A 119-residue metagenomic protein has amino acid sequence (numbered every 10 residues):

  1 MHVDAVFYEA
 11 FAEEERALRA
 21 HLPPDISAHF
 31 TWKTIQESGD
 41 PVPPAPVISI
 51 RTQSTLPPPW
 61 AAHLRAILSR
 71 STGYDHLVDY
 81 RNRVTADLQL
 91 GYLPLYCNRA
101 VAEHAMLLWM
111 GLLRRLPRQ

Functional and structural regions predicted by a protein language model:
M1-A45: N-terminal glycine-/charge-rich "phosphate-binding" loop or analogous flexible N-terminal tail
P46-Q119: Phosphate/diphosphate ligand-binding glycine-rich loop within oxidoreductases
